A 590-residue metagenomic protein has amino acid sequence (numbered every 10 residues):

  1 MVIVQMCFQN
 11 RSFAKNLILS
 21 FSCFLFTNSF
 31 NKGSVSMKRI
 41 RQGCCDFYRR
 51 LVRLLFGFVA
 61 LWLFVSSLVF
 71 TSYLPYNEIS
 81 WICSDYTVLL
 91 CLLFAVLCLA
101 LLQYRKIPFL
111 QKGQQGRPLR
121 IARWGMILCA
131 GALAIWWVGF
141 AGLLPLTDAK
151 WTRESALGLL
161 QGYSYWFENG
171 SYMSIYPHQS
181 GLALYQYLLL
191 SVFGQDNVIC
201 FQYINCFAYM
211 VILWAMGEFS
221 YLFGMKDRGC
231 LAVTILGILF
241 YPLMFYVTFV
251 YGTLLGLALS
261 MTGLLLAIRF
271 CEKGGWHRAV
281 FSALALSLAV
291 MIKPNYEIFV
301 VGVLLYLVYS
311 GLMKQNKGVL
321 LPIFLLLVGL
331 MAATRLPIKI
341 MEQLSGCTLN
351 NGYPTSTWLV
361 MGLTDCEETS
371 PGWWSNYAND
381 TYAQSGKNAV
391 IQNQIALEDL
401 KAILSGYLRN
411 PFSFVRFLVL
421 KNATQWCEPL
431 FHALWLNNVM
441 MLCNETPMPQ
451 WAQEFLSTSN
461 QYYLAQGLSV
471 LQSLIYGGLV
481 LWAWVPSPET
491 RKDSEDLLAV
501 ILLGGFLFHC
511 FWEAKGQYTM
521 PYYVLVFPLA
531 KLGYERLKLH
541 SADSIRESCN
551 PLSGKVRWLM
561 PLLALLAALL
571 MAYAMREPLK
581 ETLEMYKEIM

Functional and structural regions predicted by a protein language model:
L17-W136, L320-V328, S553-A564: Start-transfer (signal-anchor) and selected internal transmembrane alpha helices of multi-pass inner/ER membrane
E78-L92, I199-C200, K421-L502: Membrane-interface anchor segments at the N-terminal boundary of transmembrane helices in multi-pass membrane enzymes
A141-L157, Q161-D196, L349-N351, Q392-A396 (+2 more regions): Extracytoplasmic catalytic/substrate-binding loops of multi-pass membrane glycan-assembly enzymes
Y203-G224, T262, G478-V485: Transmembrane-helix motifs of polytopic, lipid-linked glycan transferases
M216-L239, R491-V500: Transmembrane-helix signature of polytopic, membrane-embedded enzymes that assemble or transfer cell-envelope glycans
F223-G224, M261-A279, G311: Membrane-interface transmembrane helices that cradle and orient dolichyl/undecaprenyl
P242-G256: Short acidic/glycine- and proline-prone juxtamembrane loop motifs at membrane-interface regions of multi-pass membrane
M341-E445: Membrane-proximal stem/loop segments at transmembrane-domain junctions that anchor or position
